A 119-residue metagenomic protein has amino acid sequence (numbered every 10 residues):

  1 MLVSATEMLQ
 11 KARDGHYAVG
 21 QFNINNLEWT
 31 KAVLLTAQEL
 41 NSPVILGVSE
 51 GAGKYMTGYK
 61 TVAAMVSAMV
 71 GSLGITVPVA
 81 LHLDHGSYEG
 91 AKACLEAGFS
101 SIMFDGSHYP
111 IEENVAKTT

Functional and structural regions predicted by a protein language model:
M1-Q21, S67: N-terminal amphipathic alpha-helix/helix-capping segment at the start of soluble metabolic enzymes
A5-T6, L27-G74: Glycine-rich, positively charged N-terminal anion/phosphate-binding segment
A18-I24, V44-V48, V77-D84, I102-F104: Hydrophobic faces of well-ordered beta-strands that scaffold small-molecule active sites in alpha/beta enzyme cores
K31, Y55-A63, S87-A91, G106-T119: Active-site-adjacent beta->alpha loops and helix N-cap segments on the catalytic face of soluble alpha/beta enzymes
L40-S42, E96-I102: Glycine-enriched alpha-helix->loop->beta-strand junction motifs that scaffold or abut catalytic
V66, L81-C94: Short, charged beta->alpha transition segments
V77, L95-A97, G106-H108: Active-site beta->alpha N-cap acidic-glycine motif
